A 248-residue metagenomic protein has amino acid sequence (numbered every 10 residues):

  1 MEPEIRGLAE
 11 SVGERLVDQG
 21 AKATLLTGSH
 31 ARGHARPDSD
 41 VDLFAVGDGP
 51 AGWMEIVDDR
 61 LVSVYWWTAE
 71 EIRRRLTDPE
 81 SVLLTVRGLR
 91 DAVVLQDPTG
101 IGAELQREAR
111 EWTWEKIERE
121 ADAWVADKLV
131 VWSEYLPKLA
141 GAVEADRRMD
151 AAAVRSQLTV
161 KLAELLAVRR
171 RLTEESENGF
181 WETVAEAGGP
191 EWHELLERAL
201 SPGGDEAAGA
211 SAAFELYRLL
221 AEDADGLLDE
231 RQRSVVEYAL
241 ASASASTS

Functional and structural regions predicted by a protein language model:
M1-K22: Helical scaffold of the NTase/Pol beta-like nucleotidyltransferase catalytic core
M1-R6, V46-D48, I101-G102: Mobile, glycine- and charge-enriched loop segments and immediately flanking short secondary-structure elements within
E4, W53-A145: Conserved NTP/Mg2+-binding pocket subregion across the NTase superfamily
A9, G13, A51, A163: Generic structural marker for isolated residues within well-ordered, non-membrane alpha-helices of soluble domains
R15, S39, L165: Short alpha-helical functional segments enriched in proximate histidine and acidic residues
L25-W67: Catalytic metal-binding acidic patch
D38, L76-T77, N178-F180: Short aromatic-enriched loop/helix-cap "lid" or pocket-rim segments at secondary-structure transitions that line
W114-S248: Conserved nucleotidyltransferase catalytic core and NTase-mimicking acidic/glycine-rich helix/loop elements in nucleic
